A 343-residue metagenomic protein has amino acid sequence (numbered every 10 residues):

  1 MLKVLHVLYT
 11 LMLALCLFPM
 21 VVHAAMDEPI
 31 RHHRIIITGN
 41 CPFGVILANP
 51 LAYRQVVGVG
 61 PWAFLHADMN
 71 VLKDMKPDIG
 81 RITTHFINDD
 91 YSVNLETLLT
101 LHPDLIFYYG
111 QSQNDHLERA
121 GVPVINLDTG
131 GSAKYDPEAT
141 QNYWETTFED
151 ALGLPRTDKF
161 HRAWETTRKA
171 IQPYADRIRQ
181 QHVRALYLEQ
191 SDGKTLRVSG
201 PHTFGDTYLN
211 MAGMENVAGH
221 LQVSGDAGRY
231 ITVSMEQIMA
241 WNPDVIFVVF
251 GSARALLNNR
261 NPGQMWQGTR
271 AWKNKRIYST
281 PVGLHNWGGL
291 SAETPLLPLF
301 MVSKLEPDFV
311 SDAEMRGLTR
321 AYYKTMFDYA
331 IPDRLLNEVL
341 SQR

Functional and structural regions predicted by a protein language model:
M1-H6: Positively charged n-region of N-terminal signal peptides that target proteins for export
V7-M20: Bacterial N-terminal signal peptides
A24-A25, P29-I30, R34, Q113-R197 (+1 more regions): Extracytoplasmic substrate-binding proteins
A25-D27, Y91-H102, T232-A240: Short, well-structured alpha-helical segments in soluble
I36-T38, V57-G60, L105-Y109, V124-D128 (+4 more regions): Structural recognition of the beta-strand scaffold that forms the well-ordered cores of secreted hydrolase catalytic
T38-L101, L105, G110, M214-V217: A short, structured surface patch at a secondary-structure boundary
G200-G228: Alpha-helical, coiled-coil/dimerization segments enriched in small aliphatic residues
D244-L305: Active-site/pore-lining binding-face segments in mid-to-C-terminal subdomains
